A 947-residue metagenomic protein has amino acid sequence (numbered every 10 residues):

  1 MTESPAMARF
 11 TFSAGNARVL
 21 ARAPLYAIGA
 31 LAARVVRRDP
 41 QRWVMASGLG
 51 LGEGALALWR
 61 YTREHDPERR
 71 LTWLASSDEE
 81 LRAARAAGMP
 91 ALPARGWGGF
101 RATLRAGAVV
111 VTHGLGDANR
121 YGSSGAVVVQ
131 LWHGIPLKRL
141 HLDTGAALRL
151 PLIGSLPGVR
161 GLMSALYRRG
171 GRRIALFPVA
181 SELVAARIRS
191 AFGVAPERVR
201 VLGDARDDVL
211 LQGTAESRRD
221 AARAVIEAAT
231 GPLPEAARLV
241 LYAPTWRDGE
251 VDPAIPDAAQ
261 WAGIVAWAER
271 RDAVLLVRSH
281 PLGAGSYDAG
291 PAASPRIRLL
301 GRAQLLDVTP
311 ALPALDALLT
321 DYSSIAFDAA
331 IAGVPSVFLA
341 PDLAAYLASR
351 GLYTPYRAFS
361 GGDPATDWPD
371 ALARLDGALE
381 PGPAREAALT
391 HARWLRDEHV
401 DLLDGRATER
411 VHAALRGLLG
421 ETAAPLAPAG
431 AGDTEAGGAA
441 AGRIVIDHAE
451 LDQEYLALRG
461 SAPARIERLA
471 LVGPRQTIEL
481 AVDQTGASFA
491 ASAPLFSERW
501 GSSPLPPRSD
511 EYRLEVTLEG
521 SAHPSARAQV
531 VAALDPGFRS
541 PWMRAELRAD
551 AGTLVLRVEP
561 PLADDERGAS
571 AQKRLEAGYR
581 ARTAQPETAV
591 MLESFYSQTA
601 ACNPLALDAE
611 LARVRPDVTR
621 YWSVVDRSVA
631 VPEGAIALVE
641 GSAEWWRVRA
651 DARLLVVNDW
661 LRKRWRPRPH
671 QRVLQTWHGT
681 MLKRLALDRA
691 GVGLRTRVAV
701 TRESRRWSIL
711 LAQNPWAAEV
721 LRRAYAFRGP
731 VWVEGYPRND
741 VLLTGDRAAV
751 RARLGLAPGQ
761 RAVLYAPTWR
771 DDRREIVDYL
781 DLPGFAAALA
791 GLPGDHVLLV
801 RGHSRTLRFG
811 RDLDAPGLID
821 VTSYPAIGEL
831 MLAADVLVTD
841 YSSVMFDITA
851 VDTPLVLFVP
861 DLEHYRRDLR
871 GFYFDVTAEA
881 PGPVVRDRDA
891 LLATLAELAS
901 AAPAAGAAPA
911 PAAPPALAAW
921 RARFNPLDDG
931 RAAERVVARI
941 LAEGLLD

Functional and structural regions predicted by a protein language model:
S4, A8, A215, D363 (+3 more regions): C-terminal amphipathic helix plus adjacent low-complexity, charged tail appended to glycosyltransferase catalytic
A8-A27, L137, H141-D252, P281 (+6 more regions): A nucleotide-sugar donor-handling region in carbohydrate enzymes
A8-V35, A413, P425-A589, R613 (+1 more regions): Basic, ligand-binding patches in group-transfer machinery, especially extracytoplasmic/periplasmic segments
R42-L211, L458, I466-R468, V472 (+3 more regions): Active-site and donor-binding regions of nucleotide-sugar-utilizing enzymes
E53-R60, E64-D66, S190-A191, V199 (+11 more regions): Conserved catalytic-core segment of nucleotide-activated headgroup transferases in glycan assembly
L92-G107, P281-F327, L638-L654, S804-F846 (+2 more regions): Donor nucleotide-activated moiety binding/catalytic core segment of transferases that use nucleotide-activated donors
V109-W132, P136, L306-R350, V657-R684 (+1 more regions): A donor-sugar binding/catalytic signature common to diverse glycosyltransferases and related nucleotide-sugar
A292-S294, S324-V400, V733, D812-L813 (+1 more regions): Catalytic binding pocket for nucleotide-activated donors in carbohydrate/polymer assembly enzymes
